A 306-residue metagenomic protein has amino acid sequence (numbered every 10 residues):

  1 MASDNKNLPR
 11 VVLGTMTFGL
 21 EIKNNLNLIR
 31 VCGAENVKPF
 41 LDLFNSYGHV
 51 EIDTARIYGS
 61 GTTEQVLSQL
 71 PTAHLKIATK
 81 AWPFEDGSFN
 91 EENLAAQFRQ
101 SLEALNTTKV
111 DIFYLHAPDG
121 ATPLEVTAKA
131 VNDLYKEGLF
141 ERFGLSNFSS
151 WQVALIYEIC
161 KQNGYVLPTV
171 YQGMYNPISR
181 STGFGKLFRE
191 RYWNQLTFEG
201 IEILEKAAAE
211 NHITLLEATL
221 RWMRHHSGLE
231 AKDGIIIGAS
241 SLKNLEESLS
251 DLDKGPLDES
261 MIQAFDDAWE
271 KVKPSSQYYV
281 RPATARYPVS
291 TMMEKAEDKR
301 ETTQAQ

Functional and structural regions predicted by a protein language model:
M1-K76, A305: N-terminal binding-site loop/beta-alpha segment at the start of enzyme catalytic domains that lines or forms
D4-V11, M16-N27, S181-A207, E230 (+1 more regions): Glycine-rich, positively charged active-site loop/lid region within alpha/beta enzyme cores that binds and organizes
L8-V12, H49-E51, H74-A78, K109-I112 (+3 more regions): Structural preference for beta-strand elements that scaffold enzyme active sites
L13, I52, L67, I77 (+10 more regions): Conserved, mostly hydrophobic/aromatic
T15-T17, T54-R56, T79-A81, Y114-A117 (+3 more regions): A cross-domain feature marking catalytic cores of carbohydrate-active enzymes and several ubiquitous metabolic/repair
I22-N24, I29-V31, D86-I178: Glycine/proline-rich, positively charged, aromatic-decorated active-site loop/lid region on the catalytic face
L41, E64, S68, F98-L102 (+7 more regions): Generic structural signal for well-ordered alpha-helices, preferentially at hydrophobic/aromatic core positions
E190-K254: Conserved short secondary-structure transition element at the edge of the structured enzyme core that lines
